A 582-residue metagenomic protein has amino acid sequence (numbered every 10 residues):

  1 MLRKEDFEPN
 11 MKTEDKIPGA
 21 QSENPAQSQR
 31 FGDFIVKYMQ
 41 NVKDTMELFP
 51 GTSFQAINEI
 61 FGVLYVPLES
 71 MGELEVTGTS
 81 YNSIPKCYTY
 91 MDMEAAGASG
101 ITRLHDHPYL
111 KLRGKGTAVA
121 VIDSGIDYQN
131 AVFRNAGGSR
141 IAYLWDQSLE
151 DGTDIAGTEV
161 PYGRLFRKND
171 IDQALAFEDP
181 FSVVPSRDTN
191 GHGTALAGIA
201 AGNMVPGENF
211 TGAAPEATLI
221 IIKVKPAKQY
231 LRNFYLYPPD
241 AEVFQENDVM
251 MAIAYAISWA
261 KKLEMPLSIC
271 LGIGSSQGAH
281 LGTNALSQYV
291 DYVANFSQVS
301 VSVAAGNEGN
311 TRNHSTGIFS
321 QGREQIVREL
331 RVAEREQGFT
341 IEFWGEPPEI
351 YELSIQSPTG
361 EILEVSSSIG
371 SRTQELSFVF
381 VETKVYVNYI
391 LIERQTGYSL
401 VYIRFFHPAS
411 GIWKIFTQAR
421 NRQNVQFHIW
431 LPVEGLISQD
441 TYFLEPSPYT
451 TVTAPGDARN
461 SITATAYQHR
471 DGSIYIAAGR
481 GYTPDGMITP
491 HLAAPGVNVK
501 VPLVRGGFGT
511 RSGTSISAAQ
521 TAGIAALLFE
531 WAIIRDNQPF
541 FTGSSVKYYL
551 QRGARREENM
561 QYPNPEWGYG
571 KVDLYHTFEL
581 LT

Functional and structural regions predicted by a protein language model:
M1-A118, G125-R140, G411-W413, Y442-E445 (+2 more regions): Autoinhibitory propeptides
N82-C87, M251-L281, A304, R420: Short acidic, glycine-rich surface-loop motifs adjacent to enzyme active sites
H107-Q245, Q337, P348-E349, A458-N460 (+3 more regions): Subtilisin-like serine protease catalytic core
D123, G306, G513: Active-site glycine-centered loops adjacent to acidic/histidine catalytic or metal-binding residues that shape
G152-I155, V160-R167, T311-Y398, Q418 (+1 more regions): Extracellular S/T/G-rich loop segment that most often corresponds to the catalytic His/Ser-adjacent loop
A197-A200, N209, I220-K228, I257-L267 (+4 more regions): Hydrolase catalytic cores
S268-I269, L286-Q321, V572-L574, E579: Catalytic cores of secreted or luminal carbohydrate-active enzymes
F380-N421, F427-V433: Beta-sandwich interaction modules
